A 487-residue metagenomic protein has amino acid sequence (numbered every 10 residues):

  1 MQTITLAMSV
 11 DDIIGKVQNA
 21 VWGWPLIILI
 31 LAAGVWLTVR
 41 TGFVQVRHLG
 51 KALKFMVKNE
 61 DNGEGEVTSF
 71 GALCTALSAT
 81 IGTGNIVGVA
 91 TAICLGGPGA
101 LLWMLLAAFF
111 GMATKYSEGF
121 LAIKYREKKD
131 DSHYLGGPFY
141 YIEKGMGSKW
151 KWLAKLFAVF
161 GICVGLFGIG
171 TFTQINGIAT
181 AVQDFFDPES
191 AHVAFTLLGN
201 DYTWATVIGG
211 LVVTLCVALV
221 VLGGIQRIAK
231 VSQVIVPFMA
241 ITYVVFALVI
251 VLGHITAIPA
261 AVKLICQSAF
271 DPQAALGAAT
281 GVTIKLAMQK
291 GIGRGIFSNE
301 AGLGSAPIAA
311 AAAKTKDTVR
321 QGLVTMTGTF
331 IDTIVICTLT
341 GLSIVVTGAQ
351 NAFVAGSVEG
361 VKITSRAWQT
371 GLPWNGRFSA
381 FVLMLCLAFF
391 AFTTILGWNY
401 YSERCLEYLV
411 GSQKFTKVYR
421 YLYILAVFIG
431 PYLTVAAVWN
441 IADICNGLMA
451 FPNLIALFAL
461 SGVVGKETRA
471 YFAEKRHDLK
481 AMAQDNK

Functional and structural regions predicted by a protein language model:
M1-T83, I93-A100, G111, I424 (+2 more regions): N-terminal alpha-helical transmembrane segments of multi-pass membrane transport and channel/translocase proteins
S9-V10, T41-Q45, G84-V89, P98 (+7 more regions): Transmembrane helix-loop junctions in multi-pass membrane proteins
G15-K51, C94-H133, L153, D332-L339 (+2 more regions): Extracellular loop-to-transmembrane helix junctions
I30-W36, T41-L53, I175-V182, W204-C266 (+2 more regions): Membrane-interface loop-to-helix entry segments
A33-T38, S78, A107-S132, F139 (+3 more regions): Helix-loop-helix module between adjacent transmembrane segments
T38, E118-R126, D130, F246-L264 (+5 more regions): Extracellular/periplasmic helix-exit of transmembrane alpha-helices
F43-S69, T91-I93, G97-L101, L105 (+5 more regions): Flexible loop linkers connecting adjacent transmembrane helices in multi-pass alpha-helical membrane transporters
N62-L95, L121-G145, L156-V159, C163 (+1 more regions): Alpha-helical membrane segments and immediately flanking helix-loop junctions that form or couple to the substrate/ion
